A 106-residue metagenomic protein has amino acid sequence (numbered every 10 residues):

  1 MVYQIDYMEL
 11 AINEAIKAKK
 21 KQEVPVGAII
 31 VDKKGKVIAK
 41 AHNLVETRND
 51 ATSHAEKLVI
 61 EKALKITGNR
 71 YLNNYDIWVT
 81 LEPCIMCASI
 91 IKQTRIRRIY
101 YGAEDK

Functional and structural regions predicted by a protein language model:
M1-V2, E46: Charge-dense, low-complexity intrinsically disordered segments
V2-K21: Short, basic/aromatic recognition patches
A15, K19-Q22, D32, V45 (+2 more regions): Generic helix-packing signal
Q22-V26, N73: Short, basic and Ser/Thr-rich N-terminal targeting/leader segments
V26-G35: Short beta-strand scaffold segments in enzyme catalytic cores
A39-K106: Zn2+-dependent cytidine deaminase-like catalytic core
